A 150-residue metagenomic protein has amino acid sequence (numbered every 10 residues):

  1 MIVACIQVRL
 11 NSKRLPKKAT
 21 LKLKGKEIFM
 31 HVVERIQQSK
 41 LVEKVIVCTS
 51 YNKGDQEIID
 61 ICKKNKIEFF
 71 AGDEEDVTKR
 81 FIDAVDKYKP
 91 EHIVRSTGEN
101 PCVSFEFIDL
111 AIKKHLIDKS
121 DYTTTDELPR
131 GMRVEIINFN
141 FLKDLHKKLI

Functional and structural regions predicted by a protein language model:
M1-L15: N-terminal nucleotide-binding beta1-loop-alpha1 segment
V8, T49-Y51: Short beta-strand/turn micro-motifs composed of small residues that flank or help shape donor/cofactor-binding pockets
I28-V45, I58-D60, K64-N65: A short, N-terminal amphipathic alpha-helix
V42, P90, I117-D121: Short, high-confidence coil segments that cap the C-terminus of an alpha-helix and link into the following beta-strand
Y51-L116: Short phosphate-binding loop-to-helix
Q56, V103-I150: Conserved core of the sugar-phosphate nucleotidyltransferase
